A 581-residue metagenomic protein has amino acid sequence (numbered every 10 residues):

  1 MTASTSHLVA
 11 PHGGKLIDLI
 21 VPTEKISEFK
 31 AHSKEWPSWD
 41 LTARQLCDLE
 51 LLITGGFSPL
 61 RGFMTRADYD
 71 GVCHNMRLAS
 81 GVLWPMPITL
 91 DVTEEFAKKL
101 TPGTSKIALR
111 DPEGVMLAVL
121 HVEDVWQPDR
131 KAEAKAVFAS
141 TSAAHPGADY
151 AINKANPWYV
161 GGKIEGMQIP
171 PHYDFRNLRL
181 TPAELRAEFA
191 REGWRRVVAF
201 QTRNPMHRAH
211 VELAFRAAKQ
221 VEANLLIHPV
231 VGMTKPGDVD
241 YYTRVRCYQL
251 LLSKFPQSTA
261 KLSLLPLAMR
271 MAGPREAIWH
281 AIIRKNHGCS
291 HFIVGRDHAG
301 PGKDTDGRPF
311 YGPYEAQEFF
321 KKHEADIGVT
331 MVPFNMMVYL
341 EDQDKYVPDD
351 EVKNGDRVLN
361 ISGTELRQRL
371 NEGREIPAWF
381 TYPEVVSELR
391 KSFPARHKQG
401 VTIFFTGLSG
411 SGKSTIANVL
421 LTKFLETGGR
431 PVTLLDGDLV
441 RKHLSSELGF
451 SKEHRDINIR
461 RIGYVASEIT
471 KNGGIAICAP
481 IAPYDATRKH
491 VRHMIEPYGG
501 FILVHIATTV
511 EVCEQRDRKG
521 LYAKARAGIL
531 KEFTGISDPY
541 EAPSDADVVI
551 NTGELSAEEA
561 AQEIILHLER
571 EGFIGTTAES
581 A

Functional and structural regions predicted by a protein language model:
T2-K398: Active-site cores that bind ATP or allylic diphosphates and position pyrophosphate for catalysis
E188, E192, F319-H323, M331-L503 (+1 more regions): Glycine-rich phosphate-binding loop of ATP-dependent small-molecule kinases
